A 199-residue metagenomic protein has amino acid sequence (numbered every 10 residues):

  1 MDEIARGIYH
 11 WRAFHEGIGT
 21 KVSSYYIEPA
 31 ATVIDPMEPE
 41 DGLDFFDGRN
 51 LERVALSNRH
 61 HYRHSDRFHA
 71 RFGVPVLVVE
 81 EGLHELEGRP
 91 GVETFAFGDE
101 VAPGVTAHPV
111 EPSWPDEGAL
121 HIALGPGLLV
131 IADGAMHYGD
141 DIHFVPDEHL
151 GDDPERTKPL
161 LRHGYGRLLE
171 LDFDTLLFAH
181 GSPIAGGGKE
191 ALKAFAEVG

Functional and structural regions predicted by a protein language model:
M1, S24-Y26, V33, A107 (+1 more regions): Conserved hydrophobic/aromatic beta-strand scaffold that supports enzyme active sites
A5-R12, A102-H108: Short, hydrophobic/aromatic-rich segments at coil-to-beta transitions
R6, H15-E16, A31-V33, P39-E40 (+2 more regions): Metallo-beta-lactamase
Y9, A55, L77, E93-F95 (+3 more regions): Hydrophobic/aromatic beta-strand patches that form the interior of the parallel beta-sheet core in alpha/beta enzyme
H10, Y26, T32-D35, V54-A55 (+1 more regions): Short, conserved beta-strand segments within well-ordered enzyme catalytic domains that often line or immediately flank
G17-V22, D41-L43: Short N-terminal binding/cap micro-motifs at the start of the first secondary-structure element
E38-P103: Active-site HxH/HxHxD metal-binding segment of metal-dependent hydrolases
V92-G125: A contiguous pocket-lining binding segment that forms or flanks enzyme active sites
